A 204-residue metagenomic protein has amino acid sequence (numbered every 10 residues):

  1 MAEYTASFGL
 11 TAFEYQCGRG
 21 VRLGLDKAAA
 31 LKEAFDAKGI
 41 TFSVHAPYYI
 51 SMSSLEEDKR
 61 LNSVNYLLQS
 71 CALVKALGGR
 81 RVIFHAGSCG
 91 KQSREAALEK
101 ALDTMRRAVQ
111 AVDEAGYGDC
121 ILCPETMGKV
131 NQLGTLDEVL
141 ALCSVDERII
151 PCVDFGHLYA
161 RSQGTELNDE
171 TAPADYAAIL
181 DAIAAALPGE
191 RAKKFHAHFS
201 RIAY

Functional and structural regions predicted by a protein language model:
M1-A46, I50-C71: N-terminal pre-domain/capping segments
A2-E3, G24-K38, L68-K75, T135-E147 (+1 more regions): Short amphipathic alpha-helices and their capping/turn segments at secondary-structure boundaries
E3-T5, K38, E99, A111-I121 (+2 more regions): A structural signal for the main folded, soluble domain(s) of proteins
L10, A37-T41, G79, Y117-D119 (+2 more regions): A general structural motif
F13-Y15, F42-A46, V82-F84, L122-P124 (+2 more regions): Hydrophobic faces of well-ordered beta-strands that scaffold small-molecule active sites in alpha/beta enzyme cores
Q16-G20, P47-S51, G87-C89, E125-K129 (+2 more regions): Active-site beta-loop-alpha junctions enriched in small/polar residues
S53-V153, A160: Active-site acidic/histidine proton-transfer and metal-coordination neighborhood in alpha/beta enzyme cores
L140, V145-F155, Y159-Y204: Histidine-acidic metal/acid-base catalytic patches
